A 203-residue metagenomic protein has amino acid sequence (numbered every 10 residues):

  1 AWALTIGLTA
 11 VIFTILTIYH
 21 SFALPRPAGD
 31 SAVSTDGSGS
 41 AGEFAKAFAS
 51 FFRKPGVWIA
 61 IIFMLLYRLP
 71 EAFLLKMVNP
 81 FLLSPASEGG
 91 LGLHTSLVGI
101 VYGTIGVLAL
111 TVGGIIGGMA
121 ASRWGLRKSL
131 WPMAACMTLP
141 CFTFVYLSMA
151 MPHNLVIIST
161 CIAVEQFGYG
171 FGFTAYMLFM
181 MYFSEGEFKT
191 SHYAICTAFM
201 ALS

Functional and structural regions predicted by a protein language model:
A10-D30: C-terminal membrane-cytosol helix-exit motif in multi-pass small-molecule transporters
A28-I61: Juxtamembrane intracellular "pre-TM" segments in multi-pass secondary transporters
R53-L74, A163: Pair of pore-lining "gating" transmembrane helices in MFS-fold secondary transporters
Y67, K76-V98: Short amphipathic helix-loop junctions that connect adjacent transmembrane helices in Major Facilitator Superfamily/SLC
V112-W131: Helix-to-loop junctions at the C-terminal end of transmembrane segments in multipass secondary transporters
A135-H153: C-terminal ends and interior cores of transmembrane alpha-helices in multi-pass membrane transporters/permeases
H153-L178: Hydrophobic core of transmembrane alpha-helices in multi-pass small-molecule transporters, especially MFS/SLC-type
F183-S203: A late C-terminal transmembrane helix in Major Facilitator Superfamily
